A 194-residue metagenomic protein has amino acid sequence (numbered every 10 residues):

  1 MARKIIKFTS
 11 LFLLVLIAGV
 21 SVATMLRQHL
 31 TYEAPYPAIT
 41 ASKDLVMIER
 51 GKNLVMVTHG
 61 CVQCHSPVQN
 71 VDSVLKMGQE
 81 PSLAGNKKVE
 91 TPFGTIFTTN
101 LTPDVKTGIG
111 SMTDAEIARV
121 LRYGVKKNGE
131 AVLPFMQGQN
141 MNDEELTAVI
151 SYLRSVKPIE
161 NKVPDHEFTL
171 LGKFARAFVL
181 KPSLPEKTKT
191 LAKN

Functional and structural regions predicted by a protein language model:
A2-A34: N-terminal type II signal-anchor transmembrane helix that functions as the membrane-insertion/stop-transfer segment
M25, T113-K127, G138-P164: C-terminal capping alpha-helices of c-type cytochrome domains
Y32-M56, R176-N194: Electrostatic cytochrome c docking/interface patches
M47-R50, G60, T113, I117 (+2 more regions): Stable alpha-helical elements in mature extracytoplasmic
G51, T58-V68, I117, V149 (+2 more regions): The canonical Cys-X-X-Cys-His
T58, G108, G129, A148-S151 (+2 more regions): Interaction-mediating elements
Q63, D72, K106-I109, R119 (+2 more regions): Short loop/beta submotifs within extracellular cysteine-rich repeat domains
V68-D114, E130-N142, E167-F174: Gly/Gly-Pro-rich "capping" loops immediately C-terminal to redox-active cysteine motifs in periplasmic/lumenal
